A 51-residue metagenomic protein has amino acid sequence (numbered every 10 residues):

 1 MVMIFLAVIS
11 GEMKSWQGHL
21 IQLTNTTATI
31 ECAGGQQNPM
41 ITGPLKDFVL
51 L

Functional and structural regions predicted by a protein language model:
M1: Short nucleic-acid-contacting surface segments enriched for D/E, G, S/T with interspersed K/R
I4-V49: Basic/aromatic-rich interaction segments and small domains that mediate binding to polyanionic partners
